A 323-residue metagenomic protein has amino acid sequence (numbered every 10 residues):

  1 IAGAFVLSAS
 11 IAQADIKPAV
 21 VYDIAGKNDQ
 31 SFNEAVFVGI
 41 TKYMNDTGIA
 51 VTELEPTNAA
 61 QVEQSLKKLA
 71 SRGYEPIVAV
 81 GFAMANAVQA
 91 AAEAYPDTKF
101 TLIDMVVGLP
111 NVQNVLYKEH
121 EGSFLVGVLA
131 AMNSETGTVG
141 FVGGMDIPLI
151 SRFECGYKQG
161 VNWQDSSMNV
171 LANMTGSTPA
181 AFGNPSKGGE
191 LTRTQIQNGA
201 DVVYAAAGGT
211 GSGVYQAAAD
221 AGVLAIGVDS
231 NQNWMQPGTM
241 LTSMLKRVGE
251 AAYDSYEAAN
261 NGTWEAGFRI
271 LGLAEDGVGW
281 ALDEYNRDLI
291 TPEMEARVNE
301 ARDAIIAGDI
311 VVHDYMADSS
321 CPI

Functional and structural regions predicted by a protein language model:
I1-A2, A12: Cleavable N-terminal signal peptides
L7-A14: Sec/Tat signal peptide C-region and signal peptidase I cleavage site
A14-I323: A residue-level marker of the well-folded mature domains of exported/periplasmic proteins
